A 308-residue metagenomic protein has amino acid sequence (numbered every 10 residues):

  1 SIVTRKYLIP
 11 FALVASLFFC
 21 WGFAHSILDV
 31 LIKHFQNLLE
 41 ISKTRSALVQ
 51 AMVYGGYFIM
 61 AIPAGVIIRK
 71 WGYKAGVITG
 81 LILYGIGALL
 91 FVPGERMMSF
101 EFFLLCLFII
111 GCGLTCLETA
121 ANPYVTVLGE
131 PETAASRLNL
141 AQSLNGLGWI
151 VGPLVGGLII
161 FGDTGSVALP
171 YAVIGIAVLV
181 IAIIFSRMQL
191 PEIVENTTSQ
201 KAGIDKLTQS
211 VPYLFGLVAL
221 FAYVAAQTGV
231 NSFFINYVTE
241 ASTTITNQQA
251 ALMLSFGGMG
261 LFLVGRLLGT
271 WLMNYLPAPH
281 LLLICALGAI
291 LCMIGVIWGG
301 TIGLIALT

Functional and structural regions predicted by a protein language model:
I9-I41, N122, V230-V238: Extracytoplasmic
L28-I32, T208-F256, G260-L263: Extracytoplasmic gate region of multi-pass secondary transporters
L48-V66, F256-L268: Central cavity-lining transmembrane alpha-helices of secondary-active solute carriers, predominantly the Major
I82-M97, G288-G300: C-terminal ends and interior cores of transmembrane alpha-helices in multi-pass membrane transporters/permeases
M97, E132, R137-Q189: Helix-loop-helix hairpin linking two adjacent transmembrane segments in secondary transporters
F100-L117, G303-T308: Hydrophobic core of transmembrane alpha-helices in multi-pass small-molecule transporters, especially MFS/SLC-type
P277-T308: C-terminal transmembrane helical hairpin of 12-TM major facilitator-type secondary transporters
